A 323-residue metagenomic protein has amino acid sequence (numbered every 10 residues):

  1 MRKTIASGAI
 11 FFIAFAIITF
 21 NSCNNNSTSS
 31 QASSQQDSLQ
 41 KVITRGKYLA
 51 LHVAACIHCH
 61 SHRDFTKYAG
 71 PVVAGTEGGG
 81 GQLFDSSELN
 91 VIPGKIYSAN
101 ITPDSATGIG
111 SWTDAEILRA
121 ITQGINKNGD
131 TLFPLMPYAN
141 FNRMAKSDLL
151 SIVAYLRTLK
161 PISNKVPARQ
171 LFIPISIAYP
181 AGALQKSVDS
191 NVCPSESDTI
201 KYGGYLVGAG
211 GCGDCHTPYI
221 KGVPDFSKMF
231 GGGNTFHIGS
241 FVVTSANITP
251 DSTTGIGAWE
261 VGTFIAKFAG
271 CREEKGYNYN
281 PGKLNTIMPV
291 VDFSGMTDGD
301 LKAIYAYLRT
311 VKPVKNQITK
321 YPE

Functional and structural regions predicted by a protein language model:
M1-I10: Bacterial N-terminal signal peptides that target proteins for export
I18-S22: C-terminal motif of bacterial Sec signal peptides marking the signal peptidase cleavage site
N24-N26: Bacterial signal peptide processing site
S30-L51, K67, Y179-G208, T254-I256: Electrostatic cytochrome c docking/interface patches
G46, V53-R63, I152, G203 (+3 more regions): The canonical Cys-X-X-Cys-His
T76-L118, A139-L149, F226-K275, P289-L301: Electron-transfer interface patches adjacent to heme c in soluble/periplasmic c-type cytochromes and di-/multiheme
N128-M144, E274-F293, N316-T319: A cross-kingdom feature marking solvent-exposed beta-strand/loop segments within repeated, beta-rich binding/scaffold
Y138-A139, R143-K201, D300-Y307: Extended surface/linker regions that mediate inter-domain or inter-protein docking in multi-component redox
